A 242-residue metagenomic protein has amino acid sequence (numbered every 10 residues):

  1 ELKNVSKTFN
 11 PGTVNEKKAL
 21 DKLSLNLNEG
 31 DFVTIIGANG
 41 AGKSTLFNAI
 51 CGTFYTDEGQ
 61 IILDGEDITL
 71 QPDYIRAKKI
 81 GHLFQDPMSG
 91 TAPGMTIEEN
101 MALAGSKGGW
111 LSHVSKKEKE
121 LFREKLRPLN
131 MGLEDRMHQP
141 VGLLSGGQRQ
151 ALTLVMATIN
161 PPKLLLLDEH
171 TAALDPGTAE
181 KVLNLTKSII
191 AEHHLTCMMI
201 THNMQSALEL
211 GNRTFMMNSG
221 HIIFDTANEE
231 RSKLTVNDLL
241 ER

Functional and structural regions predicted by a protein language model:
T8-K22, P72: A short, flexible loop at the N-terminus of ABC-type nucleotide-binding domains that lies
I36-A38: The feature captures the beta-strand-to-loop junction immediately N-terminal to the Walker
C51: Helix-to-loop junction immediately C-terminal to a conserved catalytic motif
Y55, D67-G81, L111-S115, R231-N237: ABC ATPase NBD coupling module
G59-E66, L126, F224-T226: Conserved ABC transporter NBD signature motif
A157-T158: ABC ATPase C-loop
T201-H202: H-loop/switch region of ABC-family ATPase nucleotide-binding domains
H221-R242: Conserved beta-strand-loop-alpha-helix hinge in the C-terminal portion of ABC ATPase nucleotide-binding domains
